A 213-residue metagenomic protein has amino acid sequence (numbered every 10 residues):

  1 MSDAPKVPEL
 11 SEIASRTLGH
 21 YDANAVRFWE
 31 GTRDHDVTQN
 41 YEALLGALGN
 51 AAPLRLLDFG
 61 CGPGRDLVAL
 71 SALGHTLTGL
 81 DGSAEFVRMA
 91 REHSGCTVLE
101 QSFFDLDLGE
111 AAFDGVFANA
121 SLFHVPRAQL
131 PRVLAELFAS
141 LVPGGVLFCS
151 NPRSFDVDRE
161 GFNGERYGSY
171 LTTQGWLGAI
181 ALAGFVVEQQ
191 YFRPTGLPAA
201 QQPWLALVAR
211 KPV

Functional and structural regions predicted by a protein language model:
S2-A51, F155: Conserved class I S-adenosyl-L-methionine
L57, P63-D105: Class I SAM-dependent methyltransferase SAM/SAH-binding core
F104-V116: A short acidic, Gly/Pro-enriched loop at the edge of an enzyme's catalytic core that lines a small-molecule cofactor
P131-P143: A short glycine-rich, Lys/Arg-flanked "PGG" loop and its adjoining helix->strand segment in the class I
G144-N151: Conserved beta-strand signature within the Rossmann-like core of class I S-adenosyl-L-methionine
R159-G175: Acceptor-substrate binding/catalytic loop of class I
F185-G196: Conserved S-adenosyl-L-methionine
G196-V213: Core SAM-dependent methyltransferase catalytic element
